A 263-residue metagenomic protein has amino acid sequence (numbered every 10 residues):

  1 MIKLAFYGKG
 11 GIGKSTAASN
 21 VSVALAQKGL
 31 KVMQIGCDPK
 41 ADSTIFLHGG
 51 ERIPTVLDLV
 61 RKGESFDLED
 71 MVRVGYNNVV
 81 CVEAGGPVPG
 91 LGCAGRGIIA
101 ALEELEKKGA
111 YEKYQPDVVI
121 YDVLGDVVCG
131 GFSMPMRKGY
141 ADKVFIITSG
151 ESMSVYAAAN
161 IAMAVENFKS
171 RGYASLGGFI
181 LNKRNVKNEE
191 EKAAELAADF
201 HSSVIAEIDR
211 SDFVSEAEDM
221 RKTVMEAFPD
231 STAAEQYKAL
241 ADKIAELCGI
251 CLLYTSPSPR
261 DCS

Functional and structural regions predicted by a protein language model:
I2-P39: Walker A/P-loop phosphate-binding motif and the immediately C-terminal alpha-helix
G10, V82, A101, D122 (+3 more regions): Residue-level signature of catalytic and energy-coupling elements of molecular machines, predominantly ATP/GTP-dependent
Q27-V80: N-terminal phosphate/diphosphate-binding loop that engages ATP/GTP or pyrophosphate donors across diverse enzyme folds
P87-A94: Flexible beta-alpha connector loops of hexameric P-loop NTPases
K107-Y114, V118, V123-E207, E216: Conserved catalytic-core segment of NTP-binding enzymes
R221-F228: C-terminal boundary of histidine-terminating zinc-finger modules
A241-L252: Short, hydrophobic alpha-helical segments
Y254-S263: Single conserved hydrophobic/aromatic residue that forms the stacking wall/gate of nucleotide- or nucleobase-binding
